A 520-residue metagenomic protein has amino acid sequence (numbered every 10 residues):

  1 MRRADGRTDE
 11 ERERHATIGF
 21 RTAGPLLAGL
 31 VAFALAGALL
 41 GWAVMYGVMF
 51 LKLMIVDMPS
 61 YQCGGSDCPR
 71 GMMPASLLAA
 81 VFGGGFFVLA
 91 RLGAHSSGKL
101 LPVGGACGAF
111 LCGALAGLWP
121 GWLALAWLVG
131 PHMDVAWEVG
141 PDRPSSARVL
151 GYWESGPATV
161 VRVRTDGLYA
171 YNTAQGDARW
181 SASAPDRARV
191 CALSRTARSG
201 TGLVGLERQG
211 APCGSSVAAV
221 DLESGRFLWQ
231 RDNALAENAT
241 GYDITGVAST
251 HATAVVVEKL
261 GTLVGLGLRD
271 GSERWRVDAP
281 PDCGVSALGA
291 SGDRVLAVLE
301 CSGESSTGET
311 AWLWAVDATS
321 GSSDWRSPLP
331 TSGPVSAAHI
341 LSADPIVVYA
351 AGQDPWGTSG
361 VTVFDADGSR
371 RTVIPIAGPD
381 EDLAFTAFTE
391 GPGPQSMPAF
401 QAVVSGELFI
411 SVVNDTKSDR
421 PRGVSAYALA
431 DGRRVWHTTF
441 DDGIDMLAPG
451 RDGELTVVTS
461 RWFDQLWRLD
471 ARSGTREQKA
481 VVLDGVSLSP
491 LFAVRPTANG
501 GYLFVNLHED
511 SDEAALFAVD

Functional and structural regions predicted by a protein language model:
G19-A28, M45, M49-G93, G117-V161 (+8 more regions): Aromatic (tryptophan-biased) beta-strands that constitute blades/sheets of beta-rich domains
P69, D142-P157, P185-G200, N233-S249 (+5 more regions): Repeated scaffold domains used in trafficking and secretory/extracellular systems, primarily beta-propellers
K99-V129: Internal/C-terminal transmembrane anchor helices
E154-E309: Long, acidic/polar, low-complexity amphipathic helices and coiled-coil-like
T165-Y169, E207-A218, L260-V264, E304-W314 (+4 more regions): Structural motif
T173-Q175, D221-S224, G267-G271, D317-S320 (+4 more regions): Short loop/turn segments that connect beta-strands within beta-propeller blades
V264, W275-A428, H437: Acidic, serine/threonine- and glycine-rich low-complexity intrinsically disordered segments that serve as flexible
V481-D520: Blade-level signature of beta-propeller repeat domains, shared across WD40, Kelch, NHL, RCC1 and BNR/Asp-box propellers
